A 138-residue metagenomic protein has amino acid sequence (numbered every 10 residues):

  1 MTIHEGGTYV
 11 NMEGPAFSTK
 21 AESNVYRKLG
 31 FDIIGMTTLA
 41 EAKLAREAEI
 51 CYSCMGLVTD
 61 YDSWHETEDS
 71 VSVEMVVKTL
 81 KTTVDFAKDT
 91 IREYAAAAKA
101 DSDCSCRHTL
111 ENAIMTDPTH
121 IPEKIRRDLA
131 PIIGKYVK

Functional and structural regions predicted by a protein language model:
M1-E66, E74, K78, I91-K99 (+1 more regions): Glycine-rich phosphate- or other oxyanion-binding loops that anchor nucleotides, phosphorylated ligands
A87: Short, conserved interaction/coordination micro-motifs, predominantly in nucleic-acid/chromatin-associated proteins
